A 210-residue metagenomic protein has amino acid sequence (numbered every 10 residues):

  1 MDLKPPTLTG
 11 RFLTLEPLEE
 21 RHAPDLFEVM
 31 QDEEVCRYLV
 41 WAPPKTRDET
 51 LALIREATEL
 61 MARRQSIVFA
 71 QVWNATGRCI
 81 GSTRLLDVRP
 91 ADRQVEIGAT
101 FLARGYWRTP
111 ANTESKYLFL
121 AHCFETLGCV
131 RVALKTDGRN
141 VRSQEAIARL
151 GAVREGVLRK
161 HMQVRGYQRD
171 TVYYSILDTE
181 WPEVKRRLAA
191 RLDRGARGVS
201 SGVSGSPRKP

Functional and structural regions predicted by a protein language model:
M1-A111, H122, T126, R165-P210: GNAT-family acyltransferases
E125-K135: Conserved GNAT acetyl-CoA-binding A-motif
L134-Q144: Conserved beta-strand-loop-alpha-helix junction that forms the acyl-donor binding cleft
K135, V153-Y167: Conserved catalytic-core motifs of GNAT/GCN5-like acyltransferases
